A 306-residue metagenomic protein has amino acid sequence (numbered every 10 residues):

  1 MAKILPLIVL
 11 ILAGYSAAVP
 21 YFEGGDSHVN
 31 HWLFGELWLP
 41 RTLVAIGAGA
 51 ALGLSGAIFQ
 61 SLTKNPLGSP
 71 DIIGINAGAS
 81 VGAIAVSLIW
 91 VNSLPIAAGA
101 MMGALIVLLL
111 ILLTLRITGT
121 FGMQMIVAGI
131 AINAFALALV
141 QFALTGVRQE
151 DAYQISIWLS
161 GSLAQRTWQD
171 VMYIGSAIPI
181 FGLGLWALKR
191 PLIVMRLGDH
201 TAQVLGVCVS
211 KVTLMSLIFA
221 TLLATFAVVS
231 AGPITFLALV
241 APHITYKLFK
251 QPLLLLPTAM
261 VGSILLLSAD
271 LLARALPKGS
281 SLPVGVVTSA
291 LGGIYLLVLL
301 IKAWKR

Functional and structural regions predicted by a protein language model:
M1-R306: Alpha-helical transmembrane segments in inner-membrane proteins
